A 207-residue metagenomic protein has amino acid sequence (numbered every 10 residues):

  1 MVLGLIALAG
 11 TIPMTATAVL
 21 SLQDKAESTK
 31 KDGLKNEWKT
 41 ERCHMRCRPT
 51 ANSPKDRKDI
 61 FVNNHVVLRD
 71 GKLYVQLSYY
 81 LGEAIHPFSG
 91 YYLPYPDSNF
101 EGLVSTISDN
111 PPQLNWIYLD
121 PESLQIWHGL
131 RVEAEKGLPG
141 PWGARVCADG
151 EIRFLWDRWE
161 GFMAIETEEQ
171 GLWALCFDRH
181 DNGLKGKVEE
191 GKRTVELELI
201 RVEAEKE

Functional and structural regions predicted by a protein language model:
M1-T50, D59, N64, L130 (+1 more regions): Extracellular glycan/ECM-engagement signal in secreted proteins
A26-P141: Acidic, polar low-complexity intrinsically disordered regions
